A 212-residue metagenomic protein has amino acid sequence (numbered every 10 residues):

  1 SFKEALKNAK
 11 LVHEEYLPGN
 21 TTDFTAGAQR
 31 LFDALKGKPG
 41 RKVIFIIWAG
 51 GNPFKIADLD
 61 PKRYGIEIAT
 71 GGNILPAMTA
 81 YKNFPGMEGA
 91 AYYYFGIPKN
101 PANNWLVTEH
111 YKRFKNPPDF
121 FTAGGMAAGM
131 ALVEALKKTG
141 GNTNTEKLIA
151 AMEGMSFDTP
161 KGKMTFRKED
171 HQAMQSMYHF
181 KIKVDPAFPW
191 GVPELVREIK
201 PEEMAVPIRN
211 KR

Functional and structural regions predicted by a protein language model:
S1-L59, G96-W105: Extracellular/periplasmic Venus flytrap/periplasmic-binding protein
K3-N8, D33-G37, P61, Y111-K115 (+2 more regions): Sec-exported extracytoplasmic/periplasmic mature domains
Y16-G19, I46-G50, A69-I74, A90-Y93 (+2 more regions): Active-site-proximal beta-strand/loop segments in catalytic clefts of secreted hydrolases
I44-F45, M130-L136: Alpha-helical scaffold elements that line and support the substrate/ligand-binding pocket of soluble hydrolases
A57-M126, K137-T139, T143, P186 (+1 more regions): Extracellular/periplasmic periplasmic-binding protein-like sensory domains
D119-A128, K147-L148, G162-R167: Short catalytic/ligand-gating loop segments at beta-alpha or beta-beta junctions within enzyme catalytic domains
E153-R212: Solvent-exposed, acidic/polar segments of extracytosolic/periplasmic ligand-binding ectodomains
